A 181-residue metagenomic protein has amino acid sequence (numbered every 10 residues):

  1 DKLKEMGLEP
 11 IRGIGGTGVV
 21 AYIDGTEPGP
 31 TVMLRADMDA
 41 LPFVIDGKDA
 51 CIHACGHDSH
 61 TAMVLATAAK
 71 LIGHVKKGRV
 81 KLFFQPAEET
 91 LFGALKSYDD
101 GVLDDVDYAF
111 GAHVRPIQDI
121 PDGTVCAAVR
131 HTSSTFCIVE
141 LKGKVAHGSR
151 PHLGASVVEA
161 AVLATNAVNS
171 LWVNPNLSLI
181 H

Functional and structural regions predicted by a protein language model:
D1-A54, D58-K77: Acidic/His- and Gly-rich active-site-bordering loop/insert found across diverse amide/peptide-bond hydrolases
V19-V20, L41-A54, D58-S59, H74-S178: Histidine/acidic-residue-rich, glycine-tolerant segments that coordinate divalent metal ions
H181: Single conserved hydrophobic/aromatic residue that forms the stacking wall/gate of nucleotide- or nucleobase-binding
